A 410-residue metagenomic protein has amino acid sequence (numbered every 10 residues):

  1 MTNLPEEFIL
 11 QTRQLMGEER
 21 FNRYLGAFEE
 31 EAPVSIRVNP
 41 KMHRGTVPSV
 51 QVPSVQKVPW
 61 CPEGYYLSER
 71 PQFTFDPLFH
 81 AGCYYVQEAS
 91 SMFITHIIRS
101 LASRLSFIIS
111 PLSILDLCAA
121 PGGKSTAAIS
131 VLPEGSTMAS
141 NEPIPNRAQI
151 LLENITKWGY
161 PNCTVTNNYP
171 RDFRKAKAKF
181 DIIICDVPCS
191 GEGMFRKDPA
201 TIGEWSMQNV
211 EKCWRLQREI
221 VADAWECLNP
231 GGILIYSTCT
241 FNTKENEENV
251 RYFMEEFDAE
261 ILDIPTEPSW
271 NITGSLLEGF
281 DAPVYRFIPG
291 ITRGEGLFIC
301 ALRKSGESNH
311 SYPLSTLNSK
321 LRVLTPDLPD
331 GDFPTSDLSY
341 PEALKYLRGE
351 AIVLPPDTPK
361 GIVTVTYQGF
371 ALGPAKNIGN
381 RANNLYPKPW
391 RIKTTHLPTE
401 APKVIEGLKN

Functional and structural regions predicted by a protein language model:
M1-N410: S-adenosylmethionine
